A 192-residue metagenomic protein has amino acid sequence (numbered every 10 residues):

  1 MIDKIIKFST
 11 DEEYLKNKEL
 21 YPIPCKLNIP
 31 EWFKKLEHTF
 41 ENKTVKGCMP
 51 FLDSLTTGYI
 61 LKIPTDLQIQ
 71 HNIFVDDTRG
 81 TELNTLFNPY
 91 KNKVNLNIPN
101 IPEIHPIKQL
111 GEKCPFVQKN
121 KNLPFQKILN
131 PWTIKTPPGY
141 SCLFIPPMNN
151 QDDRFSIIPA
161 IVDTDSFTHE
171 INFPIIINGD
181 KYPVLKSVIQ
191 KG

Functional and structural regions predicted by a protein language model:
M1-F167, N178-K191: Non-catalytic terminal segments and appended small domains
I171-I175: Short strand-edge motifs at loop-to-beta-strand transitions and within beta-strands of extracellular beta-rich domains
